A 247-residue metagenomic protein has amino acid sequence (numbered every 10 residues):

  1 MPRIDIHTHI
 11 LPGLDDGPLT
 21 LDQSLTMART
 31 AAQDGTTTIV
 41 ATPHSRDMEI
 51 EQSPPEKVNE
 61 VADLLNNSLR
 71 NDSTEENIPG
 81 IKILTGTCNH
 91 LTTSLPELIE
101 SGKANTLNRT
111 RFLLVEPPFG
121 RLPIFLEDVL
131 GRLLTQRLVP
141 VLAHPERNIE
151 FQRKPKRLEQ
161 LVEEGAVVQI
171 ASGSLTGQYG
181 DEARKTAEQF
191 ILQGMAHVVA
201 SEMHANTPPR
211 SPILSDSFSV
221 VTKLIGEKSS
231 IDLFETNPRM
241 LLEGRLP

Functional and structural regions predicted by a protein language model:
M1-I78: An N-terminally biased module of ancient metal coordination in phosphate/nucleic-acid-related enzymes
I4-I6, I39-T42, L84-C88, V141-A143 (+2 more regions): Active-site neighborhood of phospho(di)ester-bond hydrolases with catalytic His/Asp-centered motifs
A32, L134, I191-L192: Non-catalytic positions within long, well-ordered alpha-helices that form the structural scaffold/packing of enzyme
H44, M195-S211: Short acidic/histidine-rich active-site segments
R46-E49, H90-T92, R147-F151, L175-Q178 (+1 more regions): Active-site environment of divalent metal-dependent phosphoester hydrolases
E51-Q169: Extended substrate/RNA-proximal surfaces in nucleic-acid metabolism proteins
A62, S211-L224: C-terminal helical cap(s) of enzyme catalytic domains, especially alpha/beta-barrels
S219-P247: Mid-to-C-terminal alpha-helical segments outside catalytic/metal-binding sites
